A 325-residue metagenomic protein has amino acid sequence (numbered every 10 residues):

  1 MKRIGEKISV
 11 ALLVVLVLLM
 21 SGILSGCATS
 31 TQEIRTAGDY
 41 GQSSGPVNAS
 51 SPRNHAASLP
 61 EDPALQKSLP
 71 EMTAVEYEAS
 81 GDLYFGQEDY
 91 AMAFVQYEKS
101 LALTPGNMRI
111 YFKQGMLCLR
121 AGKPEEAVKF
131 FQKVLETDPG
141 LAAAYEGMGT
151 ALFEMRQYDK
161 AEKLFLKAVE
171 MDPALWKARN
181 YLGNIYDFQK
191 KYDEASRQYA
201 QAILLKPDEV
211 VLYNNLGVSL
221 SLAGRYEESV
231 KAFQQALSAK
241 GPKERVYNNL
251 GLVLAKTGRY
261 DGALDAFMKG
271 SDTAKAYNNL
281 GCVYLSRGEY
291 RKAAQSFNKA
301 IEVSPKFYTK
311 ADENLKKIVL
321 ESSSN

Functional and structural regions predicted by a protein language model:
I23-S51: Bacterial Sec signal peptide processing site at the extreme N-terminus
E33-A37, P52-L65, L222, A274 (+1 more regions): Terminal, low-structured helical/coil segments at or just beyond the last alpha-helical repeat
S58, Q87-K99, R109, R120-K133 (+7 more regions): Structural signature of tandem alpha-helical TPR/SEL1-like repeats, specifically the intra-repeat loop/turn
L69, L103, T137, M171 (+4 more regions): Structural marker of alpha-solenoid helical repeat scaffolds
L69-R109, K113-R120, T150, E154 (+1 more regions): Alpha-helical segment of the N-proximal tetratricopeptide repeat
A74, M108-R109, A142-A143, W176-K177 (+4 more regions): Helix-start (N-cap) detector for alpha-helical repeat units in TPR-like alpha-solenoids, especially tetratricopeptide
A79, K113, G147, Y181 (+4 more regions): Canonical tetratricopeptide repeat
D82, M116, T150, N184 (+4 more regions): Residue-level recognition of tetratricopeptide repeat
